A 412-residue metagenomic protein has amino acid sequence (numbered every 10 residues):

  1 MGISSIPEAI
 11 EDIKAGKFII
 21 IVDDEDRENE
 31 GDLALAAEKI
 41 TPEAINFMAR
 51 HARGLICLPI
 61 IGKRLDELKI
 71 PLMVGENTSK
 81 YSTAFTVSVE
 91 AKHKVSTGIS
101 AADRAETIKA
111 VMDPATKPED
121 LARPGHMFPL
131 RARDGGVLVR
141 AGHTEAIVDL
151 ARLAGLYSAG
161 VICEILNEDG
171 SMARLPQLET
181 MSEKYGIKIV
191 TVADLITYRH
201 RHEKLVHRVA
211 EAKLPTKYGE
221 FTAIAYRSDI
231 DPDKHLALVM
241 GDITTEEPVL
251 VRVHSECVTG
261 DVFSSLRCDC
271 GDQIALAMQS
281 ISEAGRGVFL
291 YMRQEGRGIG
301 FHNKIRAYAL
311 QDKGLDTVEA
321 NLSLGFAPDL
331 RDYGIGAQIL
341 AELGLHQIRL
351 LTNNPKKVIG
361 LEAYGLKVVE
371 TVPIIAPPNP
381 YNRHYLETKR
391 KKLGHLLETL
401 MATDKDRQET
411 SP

Functional and structural regions predicted by a protein language model:
M1-P412: Catalytic domains of riboflavin
